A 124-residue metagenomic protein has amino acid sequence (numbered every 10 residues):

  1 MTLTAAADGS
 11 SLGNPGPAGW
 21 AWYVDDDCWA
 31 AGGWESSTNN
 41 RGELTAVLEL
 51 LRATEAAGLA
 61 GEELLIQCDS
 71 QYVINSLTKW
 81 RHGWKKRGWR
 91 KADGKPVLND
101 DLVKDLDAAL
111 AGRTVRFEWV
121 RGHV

Functional and structural regions predicted by a protein language model:
M1-T45, E49-A57: RNase H-like nuclease fold core
A6, S10-N14, L51-V124: RNase H catalytic domain
